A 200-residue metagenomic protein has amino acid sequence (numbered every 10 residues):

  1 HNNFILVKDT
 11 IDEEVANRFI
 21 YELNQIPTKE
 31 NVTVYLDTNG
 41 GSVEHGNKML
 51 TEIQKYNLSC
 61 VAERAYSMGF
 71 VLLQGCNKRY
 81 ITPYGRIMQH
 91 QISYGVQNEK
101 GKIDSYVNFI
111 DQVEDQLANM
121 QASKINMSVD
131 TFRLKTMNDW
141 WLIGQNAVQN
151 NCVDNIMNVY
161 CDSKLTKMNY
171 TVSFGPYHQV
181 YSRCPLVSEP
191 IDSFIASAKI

Functional and structural regions predicted by a protein language model:
H1-F70, G75-I200: N-terminal organellar transit peptides
